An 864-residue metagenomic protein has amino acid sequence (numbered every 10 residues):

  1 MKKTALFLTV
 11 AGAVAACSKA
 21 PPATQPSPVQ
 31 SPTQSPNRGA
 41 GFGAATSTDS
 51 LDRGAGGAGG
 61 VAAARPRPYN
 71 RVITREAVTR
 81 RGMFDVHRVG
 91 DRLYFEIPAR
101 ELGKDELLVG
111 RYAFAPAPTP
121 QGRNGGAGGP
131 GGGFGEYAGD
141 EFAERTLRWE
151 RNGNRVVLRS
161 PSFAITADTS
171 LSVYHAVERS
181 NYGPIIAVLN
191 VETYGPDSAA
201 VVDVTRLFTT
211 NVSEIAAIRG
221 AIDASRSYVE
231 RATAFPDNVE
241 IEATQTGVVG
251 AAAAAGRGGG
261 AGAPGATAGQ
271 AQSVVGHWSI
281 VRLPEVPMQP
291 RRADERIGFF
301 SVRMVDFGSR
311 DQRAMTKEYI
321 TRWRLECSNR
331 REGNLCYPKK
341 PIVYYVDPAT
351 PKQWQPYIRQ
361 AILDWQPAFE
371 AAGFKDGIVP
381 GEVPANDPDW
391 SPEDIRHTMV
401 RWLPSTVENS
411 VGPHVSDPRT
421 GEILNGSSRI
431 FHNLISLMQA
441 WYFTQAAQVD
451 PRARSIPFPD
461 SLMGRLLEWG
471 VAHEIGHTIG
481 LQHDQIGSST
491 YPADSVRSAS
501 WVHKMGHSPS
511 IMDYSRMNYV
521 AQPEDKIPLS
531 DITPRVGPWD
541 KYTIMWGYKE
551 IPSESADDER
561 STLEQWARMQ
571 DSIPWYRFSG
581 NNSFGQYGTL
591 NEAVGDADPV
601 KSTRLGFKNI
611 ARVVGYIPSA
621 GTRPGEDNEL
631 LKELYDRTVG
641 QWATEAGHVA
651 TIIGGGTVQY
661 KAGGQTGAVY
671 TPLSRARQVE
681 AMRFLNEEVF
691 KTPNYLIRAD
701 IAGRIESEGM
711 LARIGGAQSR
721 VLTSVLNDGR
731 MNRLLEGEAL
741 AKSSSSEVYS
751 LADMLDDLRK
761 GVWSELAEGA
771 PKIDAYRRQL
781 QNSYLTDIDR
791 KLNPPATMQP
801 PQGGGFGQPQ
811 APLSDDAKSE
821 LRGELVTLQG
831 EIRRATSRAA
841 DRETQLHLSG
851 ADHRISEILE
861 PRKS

Functional and structural regions predicted by a protein language model:
M1-T4: Positively charged n-region of N-terminal signal peptides that target proteins for export
V14-A16: C-terminal motif of bacterial Sec signal peptides marking the signal peptidase cleavage site
P21-T350, A368, A372, G377 (+5 more regions): Auxiliary tRNA-acceptor-end handling modules of aminoacyl-tRNA synthetases
F42, E382-L403, R465-Q522: The catalytic-center signature of Zn2+-dependent metalloproteases
R67, P356-L363, P367, W469 (+3 more regions): Solvent-exposed, polar/charged alpha-helical surfaces in well-ordered, non-transmembrane soluble domains, broadly
L107, P356, Q439-A440, A521-I527: Short conserved micro-motifs at the rims of enzyme active sites and ligand-binding pockets
L363-F374, G476-H477, L481, M517 (+2 more regions): Sec-exported extracytoplasmic/periplasmic mature domains
S488-S864: Conserved catalytic/binding loops enriched for acidic/polar residues
